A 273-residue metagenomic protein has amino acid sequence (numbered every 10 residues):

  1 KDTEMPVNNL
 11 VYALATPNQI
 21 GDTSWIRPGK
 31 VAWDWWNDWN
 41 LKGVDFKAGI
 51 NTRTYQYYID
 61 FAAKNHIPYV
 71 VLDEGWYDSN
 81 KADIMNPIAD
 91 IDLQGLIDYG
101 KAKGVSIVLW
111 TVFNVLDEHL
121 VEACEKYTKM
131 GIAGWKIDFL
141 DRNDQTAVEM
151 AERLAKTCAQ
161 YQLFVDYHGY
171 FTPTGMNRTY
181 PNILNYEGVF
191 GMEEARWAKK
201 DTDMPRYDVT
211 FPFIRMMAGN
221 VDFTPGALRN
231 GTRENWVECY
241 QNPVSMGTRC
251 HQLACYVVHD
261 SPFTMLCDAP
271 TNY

Functional and structural regions predicted by a protein language model:
K1-A102: Conserved structural scaffold segments of CAZyme catalytic domains across common CAZy folds
M5-L10, G43-D45, N177-R178, E234-N235 (+1 more regions): Short conserved micro-motifs at the rims of enzyme active sites and ligand-binding pockets
W36, E74-W76, D141, M265 (+1 more regions): A mature extracytoplasmic/lumenal domain signature
P68, A133, T264: Short acidic/polar active-site loop segments enriched in Thr and Asp
E74-T248: Aromatic- and carboxylate-enriched substrate-binding clefts and catalytic-loop regions of carbohydrate-active enzymes
E234-Y273: Glycine-rich, aromatic-lined ligand/substrate-binding cores of catalytic and carbohydrate-binding domains
